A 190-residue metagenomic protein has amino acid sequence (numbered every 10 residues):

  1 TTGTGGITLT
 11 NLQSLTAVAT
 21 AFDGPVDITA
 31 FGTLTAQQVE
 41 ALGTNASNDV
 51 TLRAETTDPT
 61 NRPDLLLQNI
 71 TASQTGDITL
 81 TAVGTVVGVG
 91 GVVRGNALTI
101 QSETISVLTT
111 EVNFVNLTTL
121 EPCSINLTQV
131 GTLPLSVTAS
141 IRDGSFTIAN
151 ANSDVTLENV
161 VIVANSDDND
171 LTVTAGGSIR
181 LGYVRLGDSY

Functional and structural regions predicted by a protein language model:
T1-Y190: Extracellular lectin-like interaction modules
